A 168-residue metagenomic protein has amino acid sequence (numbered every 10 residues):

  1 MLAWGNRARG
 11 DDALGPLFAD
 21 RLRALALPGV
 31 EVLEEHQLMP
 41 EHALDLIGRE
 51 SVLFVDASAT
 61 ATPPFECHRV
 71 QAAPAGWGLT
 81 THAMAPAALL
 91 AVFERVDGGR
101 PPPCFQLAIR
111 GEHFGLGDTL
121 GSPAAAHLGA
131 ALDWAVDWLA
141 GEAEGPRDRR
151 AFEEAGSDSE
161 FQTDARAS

Functional and structural regions predicted by a protein language model:
M1-H113, D118-A130, V136-S168: N-terminal catalytic or cofactor-binding beta/alpha core of small enzyme domains
